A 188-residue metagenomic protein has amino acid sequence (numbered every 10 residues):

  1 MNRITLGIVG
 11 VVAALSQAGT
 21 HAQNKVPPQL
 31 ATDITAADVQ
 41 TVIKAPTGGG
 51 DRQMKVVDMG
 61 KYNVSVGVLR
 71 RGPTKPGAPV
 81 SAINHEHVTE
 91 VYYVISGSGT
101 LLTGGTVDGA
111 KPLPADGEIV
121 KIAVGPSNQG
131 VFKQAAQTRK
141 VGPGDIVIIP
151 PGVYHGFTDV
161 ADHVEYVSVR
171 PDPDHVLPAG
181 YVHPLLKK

Functional and structural regions predicted by a protein language model:
M1-I8: Bacterial N-terminal signal peptides that target proteins for export
G10-G19: Hydrophobic h-region of N-terminal signal peptides that target proteins for export in Gram-negative bacteria
T20-E86, Y181-K188: A short, N-terminal "cap"/entry segment at the start of jelly-roll beta-barrel domains of the cupin/DSBH fold
A82-I83, T89-Y93, T138-R139, I146-V147: His/acidic/aromatic-lined binding-pocket segments of jelly-roll/cupin-type domains and related regulatory beta-sandwich
E86-L101, G105, P114-Q129: Short, conserved beta-strand element in jelly-roll/cupin
F132-A136: Short alpha-helix capping/helix-loop boundary micro-motifs
R139-A161: Conserved metal-binding segment of the jelly-roll/cupin
D162-G180: A short hydrophobic beta-strand segment most commonly corresponding to one strand of the jelly-roll/cupin
